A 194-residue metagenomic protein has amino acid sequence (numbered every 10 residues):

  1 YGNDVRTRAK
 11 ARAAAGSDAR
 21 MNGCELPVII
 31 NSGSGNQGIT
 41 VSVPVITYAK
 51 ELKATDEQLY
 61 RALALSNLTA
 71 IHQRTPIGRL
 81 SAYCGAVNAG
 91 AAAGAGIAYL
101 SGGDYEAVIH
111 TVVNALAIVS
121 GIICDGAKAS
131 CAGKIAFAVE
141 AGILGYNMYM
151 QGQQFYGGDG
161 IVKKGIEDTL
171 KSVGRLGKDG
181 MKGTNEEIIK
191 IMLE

Functional and structural regions predicted by a protein language model:
Y1, R8, Y99-E194: Functionally critical mobile loop/hinge segments
Y1-N36, G180-E194: Accessory "access/gating" subregions that flank catalytic or transport cores
D4, S32, N36, E57 (+2 more regions): Alpha-helix capping and helix-loop boundary segments enriched in small/acidic/polar residues
D4-G23, T55-Q73, V112-G121: Acidic-glycine-rich active-site phosphate/pyrophosphate-binding loop
L26-S32, I71-G78: Transmembrane alpha-helix interface/packing and boundary motifs in multi-pass membrane proteins, characterized by
L26-S42, C84-A89: Conserved phosphate/anionic-ligand binding catalytic regions in large, soluble enzymes, centered on
G38-A54, G94-G102: Alpha-helical support elements that line or immediately flank enzyme active sites and cofactor-binding pockets
G78-I109: C-terminal structural cap/anchor segments
